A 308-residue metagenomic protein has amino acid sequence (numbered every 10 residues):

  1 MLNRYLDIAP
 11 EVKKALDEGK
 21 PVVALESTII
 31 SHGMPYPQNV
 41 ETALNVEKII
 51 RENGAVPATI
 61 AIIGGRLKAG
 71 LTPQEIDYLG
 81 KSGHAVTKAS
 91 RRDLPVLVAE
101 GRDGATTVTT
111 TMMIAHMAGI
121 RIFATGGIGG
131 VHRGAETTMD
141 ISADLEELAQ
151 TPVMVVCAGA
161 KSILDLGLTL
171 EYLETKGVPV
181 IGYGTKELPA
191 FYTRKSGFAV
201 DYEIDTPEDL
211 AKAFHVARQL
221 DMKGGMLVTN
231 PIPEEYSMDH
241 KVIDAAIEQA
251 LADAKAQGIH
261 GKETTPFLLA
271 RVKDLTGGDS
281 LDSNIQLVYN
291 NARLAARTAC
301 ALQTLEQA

Functional and structural regions predicted by a protein language model:
M1-G19: N- or domain-start disorder-to-order transition segments that initiate the globular core
K14-D17, V22-V23, I114-M117, I122-A124 (+5 more regions): Solvent-exposed alpha-helices and their adjacent loops that cap or buttress functional pockets in soluble metabolic
V23-L25, P57-I62, G104, I122-G127 (+5 more regions): General beta-strand structural signal in soluble alpha/beta enzymes
S27, H32-M34, V40-L97, Q219-E235: Glycine-rich nucleotide/cofactor/substrate-binding loop typically near the N-terminus or early in the first domain
T72-P152: Divalent-metal (Mg2+/Mn2+/Ca2+)-assisted nucleotide/phosphate chemistry catalytic cores
T107-V108, E136-A149, V153-E174, E208-K212: Active-site glycine-rich loop that binds ribose-phosphate moieties when present
R194-Q219: Anionic-ligand binding region
M222-N290: A C-terminal functional module that forms or caps the active site or interfaces directly with catalytic machinery
